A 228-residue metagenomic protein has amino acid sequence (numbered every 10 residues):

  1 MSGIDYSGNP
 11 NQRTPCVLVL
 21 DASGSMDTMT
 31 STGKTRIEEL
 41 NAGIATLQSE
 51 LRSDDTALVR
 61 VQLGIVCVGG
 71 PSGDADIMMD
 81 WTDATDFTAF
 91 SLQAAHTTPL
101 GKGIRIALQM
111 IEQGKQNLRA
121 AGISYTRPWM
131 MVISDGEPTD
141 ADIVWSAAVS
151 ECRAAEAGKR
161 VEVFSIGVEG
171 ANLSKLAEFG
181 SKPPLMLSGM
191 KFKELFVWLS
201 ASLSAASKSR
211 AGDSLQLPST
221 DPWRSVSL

Functional and structural regions predicted by a protein language model:
M1-K34, Q113-I123: Acidic, polar low-complexity linker/tail segments
R13, G24-R60, S146: …and closely analogous acidic/polar surface helices at protein-protein or active-site interfaces in A-domain-like
L18-S23, L40, I65, A107 (+1 more regions): DG-centered beta-turn motif at the end of beta-strands
M26, S72-D74, G136-D142: Short acidic, S/G/P-rich loop/turn micro-motifs used as interaction or catalytic elements
V59-F90, L173-F179: Short beta-strand-loop
G73, F87-T126, E162-S174, K191-W198: Von Willebrand factor
G136-F179: VWA/integrin I-like adhesion module and closely mimicked acidic/polar interface patches used
E162-L228: Von Willebrand factor A/integrin I-like adhesion domains
